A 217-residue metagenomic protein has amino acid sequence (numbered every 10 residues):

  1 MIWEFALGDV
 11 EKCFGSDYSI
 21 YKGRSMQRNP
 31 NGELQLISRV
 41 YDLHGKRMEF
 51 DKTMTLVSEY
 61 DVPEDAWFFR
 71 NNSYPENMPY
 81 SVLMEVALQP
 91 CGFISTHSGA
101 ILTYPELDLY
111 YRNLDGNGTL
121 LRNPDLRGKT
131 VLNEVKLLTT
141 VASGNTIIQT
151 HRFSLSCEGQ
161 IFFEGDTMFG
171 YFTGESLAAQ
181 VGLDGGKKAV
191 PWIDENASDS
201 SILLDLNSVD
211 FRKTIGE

Functional and structural regions predicted by a protein language model:
M1-E217: Acyl-thioester-processing domains in fatty-acid/polyketide/NRPS systems
